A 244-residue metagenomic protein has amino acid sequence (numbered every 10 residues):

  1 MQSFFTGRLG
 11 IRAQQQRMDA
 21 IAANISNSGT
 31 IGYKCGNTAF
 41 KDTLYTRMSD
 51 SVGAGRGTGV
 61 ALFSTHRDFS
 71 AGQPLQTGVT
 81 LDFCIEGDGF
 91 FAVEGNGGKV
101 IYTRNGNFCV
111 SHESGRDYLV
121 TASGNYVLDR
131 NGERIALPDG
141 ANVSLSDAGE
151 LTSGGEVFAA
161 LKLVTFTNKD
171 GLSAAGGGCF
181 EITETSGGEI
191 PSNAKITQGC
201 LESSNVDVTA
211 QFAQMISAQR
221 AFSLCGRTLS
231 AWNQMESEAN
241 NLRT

Functional and structural regions predicted by a protein language model:
M1-T244: Amphipathic alpha-helical polymerization modules
